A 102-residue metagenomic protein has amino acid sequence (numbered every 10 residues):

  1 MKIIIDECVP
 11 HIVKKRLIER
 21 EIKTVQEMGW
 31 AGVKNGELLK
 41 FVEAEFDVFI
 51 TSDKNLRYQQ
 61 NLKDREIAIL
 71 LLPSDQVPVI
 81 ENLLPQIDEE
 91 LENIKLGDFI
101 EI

Functional and structural regions predicted by a protein language model:
M1-E45: N-terminal first-folded block
K2, V48, A68-I69: Structural motif
K14-K15, Q59-N61, E81: Short glycine-/acidic-enriched loop or helix-start segments at secondary-structure transitions that form or flank
I22, Q60-S74: A short alpha/beta connector and helix-capping loop motif
G29, L56, Q76: Residue-level detector of flexible, active-site-proximal loop/helix-junction positions within diverse enzyme catalytic
V42, F46-Q60: Acidic, metal-binding active-site segment of PIN/NYN-like and related structure-specific nucleases
A68-I102: C-terminal structural segments of small proteins and small subunits
